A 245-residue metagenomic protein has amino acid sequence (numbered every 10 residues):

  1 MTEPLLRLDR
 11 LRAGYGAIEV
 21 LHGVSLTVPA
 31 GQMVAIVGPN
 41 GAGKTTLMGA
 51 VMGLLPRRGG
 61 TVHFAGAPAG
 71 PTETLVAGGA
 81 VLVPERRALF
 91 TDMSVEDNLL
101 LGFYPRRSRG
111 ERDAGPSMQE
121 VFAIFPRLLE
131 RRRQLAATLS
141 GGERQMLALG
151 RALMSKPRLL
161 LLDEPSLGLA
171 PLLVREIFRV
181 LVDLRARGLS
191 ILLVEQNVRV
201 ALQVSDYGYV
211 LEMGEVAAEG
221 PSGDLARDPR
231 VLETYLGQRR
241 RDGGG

Functional and structural regions predicted by a protein language model:
G16, P56, V95-P116, I124-L129 (+1 more regions): ABC-type ATPase nucleotide-binding domains, specifically the catalytic core motifs of the NBD
V37-P39: The feature captures the beta-strand-to-loop junction immediately N-terminal to the Walker
M52: Helix-to-loop junction immediately C-terminal to a conserved catalytic motif
G60-G70, A77-G78, R112-M118: Conserved ABC transporter NBD signature motif
L135-L139: Conserved ABC ATPase signature
A152-L153: ABC ATPase C-loop
